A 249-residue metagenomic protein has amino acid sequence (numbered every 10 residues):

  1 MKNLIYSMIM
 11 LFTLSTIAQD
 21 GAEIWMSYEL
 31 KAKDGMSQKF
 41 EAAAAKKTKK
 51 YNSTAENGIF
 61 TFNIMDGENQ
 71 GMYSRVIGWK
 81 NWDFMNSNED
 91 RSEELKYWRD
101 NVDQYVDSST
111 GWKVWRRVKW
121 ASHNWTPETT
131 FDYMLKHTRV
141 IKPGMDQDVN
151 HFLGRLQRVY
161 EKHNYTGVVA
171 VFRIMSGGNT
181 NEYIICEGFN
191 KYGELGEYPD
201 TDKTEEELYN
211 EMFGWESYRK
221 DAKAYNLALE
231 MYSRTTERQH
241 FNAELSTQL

Functional and structural regions predicted by a protein language model:
M1-A22: Bacterial Sec-dependent N-terminal signal peptides
A18-L249: Short S/T/G/P-rich N-terminal loop/turn motif that feeds into the first structured element of a domain
